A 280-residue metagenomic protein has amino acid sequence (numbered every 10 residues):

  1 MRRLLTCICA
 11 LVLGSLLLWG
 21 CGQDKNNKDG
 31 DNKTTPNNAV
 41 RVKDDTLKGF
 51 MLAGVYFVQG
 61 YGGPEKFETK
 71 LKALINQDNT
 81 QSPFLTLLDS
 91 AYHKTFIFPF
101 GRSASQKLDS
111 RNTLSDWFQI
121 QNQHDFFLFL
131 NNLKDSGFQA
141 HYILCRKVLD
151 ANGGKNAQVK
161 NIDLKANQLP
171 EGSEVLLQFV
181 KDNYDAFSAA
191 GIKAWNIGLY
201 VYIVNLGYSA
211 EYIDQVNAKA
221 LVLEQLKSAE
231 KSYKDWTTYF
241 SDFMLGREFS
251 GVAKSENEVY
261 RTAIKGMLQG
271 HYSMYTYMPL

Functional and structural regions predicted by a protein language model:
M1-L4: Positively charged n-region of N-terminal signal peptides that target proteins for export
T6-V12: Sec-dependent N-terminal signal peptides
L17-G20: C-terminal motif of bacterial Sec signal peptides marking the signal peptidase cleavage site
Q23: Short, conserved catalytic or interaction motifs in soluble domains
N26-L280: Polar/charged low-complexity regulatory segments
